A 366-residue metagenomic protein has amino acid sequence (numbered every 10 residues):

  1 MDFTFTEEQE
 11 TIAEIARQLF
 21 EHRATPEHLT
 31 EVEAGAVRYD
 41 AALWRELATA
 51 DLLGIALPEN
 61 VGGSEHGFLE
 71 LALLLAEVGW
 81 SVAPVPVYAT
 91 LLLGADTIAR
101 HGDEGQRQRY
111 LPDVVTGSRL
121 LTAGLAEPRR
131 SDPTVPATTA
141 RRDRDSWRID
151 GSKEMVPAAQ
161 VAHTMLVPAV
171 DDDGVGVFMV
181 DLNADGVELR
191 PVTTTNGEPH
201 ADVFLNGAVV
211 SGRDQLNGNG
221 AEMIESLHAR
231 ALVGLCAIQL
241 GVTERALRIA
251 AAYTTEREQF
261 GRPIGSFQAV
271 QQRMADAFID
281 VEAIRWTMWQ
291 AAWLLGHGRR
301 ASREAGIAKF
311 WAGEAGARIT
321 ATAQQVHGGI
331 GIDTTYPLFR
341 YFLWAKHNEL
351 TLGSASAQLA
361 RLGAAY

Functional and structural regions predicted by a protein language model:
D2, A13-I15, L73, L93 (+1 more regions): Glycine-rich phosphate/cofactor-binding loops in nucleotide/flavin-utilizing enzymes
D2-E8, I12-E14, L52, W80 (+2 more regions): Glycine-rich beta->alpha junctions and the first turn(s) of the following alpha-helix
E27-G35, A251, T255-R262, F278-W311 (+2 more regions): C-terminal helix-coil-helix/basic helical segment that borders enzyme active sites and/or dimer interfaces and provides
T49-Q108, P112, T116-G117, P157-T164: Internal helix-loop-helix
E65-L74, D132-P136, V180, V209-V210 (+1 more regions): Structural signature of FAD isoalloxazine-binding scaffolds in flavoprotein oxidoreductases
G117-P128: A short, Trp-centered hydrophobic/proline-enriched beta-strand micro-motif
G124, D150-V187: A short core secondary-structure module
A140-R141: A structural signal for short hydrophobic beta-strand segments in well-ordered beta-sheet cores
